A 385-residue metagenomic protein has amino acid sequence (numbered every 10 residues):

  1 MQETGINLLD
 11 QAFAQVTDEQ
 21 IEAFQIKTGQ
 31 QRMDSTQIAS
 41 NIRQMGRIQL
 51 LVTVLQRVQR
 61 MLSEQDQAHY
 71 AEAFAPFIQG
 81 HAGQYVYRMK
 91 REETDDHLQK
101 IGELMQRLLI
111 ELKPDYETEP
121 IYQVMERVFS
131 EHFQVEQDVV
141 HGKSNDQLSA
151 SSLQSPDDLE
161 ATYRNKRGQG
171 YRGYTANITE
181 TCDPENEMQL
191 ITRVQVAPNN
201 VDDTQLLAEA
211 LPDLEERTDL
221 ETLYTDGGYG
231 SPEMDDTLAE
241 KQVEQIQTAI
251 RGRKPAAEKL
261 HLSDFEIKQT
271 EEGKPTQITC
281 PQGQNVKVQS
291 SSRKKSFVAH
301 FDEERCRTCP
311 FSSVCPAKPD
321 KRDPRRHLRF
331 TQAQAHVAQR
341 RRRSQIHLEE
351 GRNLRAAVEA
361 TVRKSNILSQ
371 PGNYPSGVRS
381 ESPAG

Functional and structural regions predicted by a protein language model:
M1-G385: Anion-binding and metal-coordination hotspots
